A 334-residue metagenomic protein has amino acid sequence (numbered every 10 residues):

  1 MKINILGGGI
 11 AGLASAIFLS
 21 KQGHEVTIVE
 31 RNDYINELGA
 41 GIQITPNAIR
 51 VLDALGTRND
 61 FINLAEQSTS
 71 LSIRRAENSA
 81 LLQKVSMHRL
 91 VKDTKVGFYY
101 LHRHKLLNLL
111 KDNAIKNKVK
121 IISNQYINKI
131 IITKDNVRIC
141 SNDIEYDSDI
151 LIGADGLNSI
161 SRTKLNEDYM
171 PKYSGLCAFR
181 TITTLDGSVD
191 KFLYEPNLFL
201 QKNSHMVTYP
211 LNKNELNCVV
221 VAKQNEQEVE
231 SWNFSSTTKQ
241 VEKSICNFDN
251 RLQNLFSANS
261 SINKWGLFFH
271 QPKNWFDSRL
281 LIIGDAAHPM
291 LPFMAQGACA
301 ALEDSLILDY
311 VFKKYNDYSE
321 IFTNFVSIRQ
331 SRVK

Functional and structural regions predicted by a protein language model:
I3, S20, T45-L165, Y169-T184 (+1 more regions): Conserved N-terminal helical subregion
I3-I5, V26: Conserved hydrophobic helix-helix packing surfaces used for dimerization/oligomerization
G8-K21, I152-G153, T208, Q240-V241 (+1 more regions): Conserved mid-domain beta->alpha element of the FAD-binding
A11, Y34, N158: Conserved Rossmann-like nucleotide-cofactor binding loop
S20-A40: Glycine-rich FAD pyrophosphate-binding loop
L185-F192, Q227, R251, K273 (+1 more regions): Short helix-loop capping/hinge motifs at secondary-structure junctions, enriched in acidic/polar residues
Y194-Q227, I245: Active-site substrate-recognition segment that forms the wall of the catalytic cavity or substrate channel
S231-K264, Y318-S319: Flavin-binding catalytic cores
